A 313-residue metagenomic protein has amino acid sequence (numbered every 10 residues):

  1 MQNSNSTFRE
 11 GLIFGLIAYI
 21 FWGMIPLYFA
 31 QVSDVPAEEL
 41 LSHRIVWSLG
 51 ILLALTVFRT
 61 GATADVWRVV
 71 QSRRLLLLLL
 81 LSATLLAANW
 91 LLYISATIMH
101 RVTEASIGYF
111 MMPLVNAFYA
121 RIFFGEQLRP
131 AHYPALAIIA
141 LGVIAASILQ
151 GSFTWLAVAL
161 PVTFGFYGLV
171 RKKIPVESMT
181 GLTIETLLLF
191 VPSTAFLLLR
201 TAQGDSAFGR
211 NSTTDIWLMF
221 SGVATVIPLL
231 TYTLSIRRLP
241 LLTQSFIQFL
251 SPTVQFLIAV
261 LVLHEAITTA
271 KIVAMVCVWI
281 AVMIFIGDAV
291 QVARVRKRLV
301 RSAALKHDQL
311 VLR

Functional and structural regions predicted by a protein language model:
M1-I17, G50-L79, P130, L182 (+3 more regions): Membrane-interface interhelical linkers
M1-S42, L141-K173, K297-R313: Glycine-/small-residue-enriched transmembrane alpha-helix faces in small-molecule transporters and effluxers
L16, I20-M24, Y28, L80-S95 (+5 more regions): Hydrophobic alpha-helical transmembrane segments of multi-pass membrane transport proteins, especially secondary
V32, L40, A96-T97, I122-F124 (+5 more regions): Hydrophobic/aromatic residues within transmembrane alpha-helices of multi-pass small-molecule transporters
S95, M111-H132, T253-I272: C-terminal transmembrane-helix exit sites in multi-pass transporters
S106-M111, S178-L188, V226-L261: Helix-helix packing/entry segments at the starts of transmembrane helices
A131-S147, V158-L160, A270-A289: Hydrophobic transmembrane alpha-helices of multi-pass small-molecule transport proteins
F249, T253-R313: C-terminal-most transmembrane helix of multi-pass membrane proteins
